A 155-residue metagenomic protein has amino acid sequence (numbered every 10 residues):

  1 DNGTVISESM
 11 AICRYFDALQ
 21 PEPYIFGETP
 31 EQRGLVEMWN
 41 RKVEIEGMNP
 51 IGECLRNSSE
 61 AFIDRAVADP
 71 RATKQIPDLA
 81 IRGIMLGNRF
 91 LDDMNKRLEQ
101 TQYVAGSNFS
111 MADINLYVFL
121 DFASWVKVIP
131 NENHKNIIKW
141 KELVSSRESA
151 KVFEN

Functional and structural regions predicted by a protein language model:
D1-Q75, Q102: GST-like domain detector, emphasizing the conserved glutathione-binding G-site in the N-terminal thioredoxin-like
I25-E28, G106-S107, E154: Short histidine-centered beta-strand/loop micro-motifs that create catalytic or ligand/metal-coordination sites
Q32, I137-W140, A150: Hydrophobic side chains within well-formed alpha-helices
V36, D113-I114, R147: Short, thiol/selenol-centered motifs that function as redox-active sites or metal-ligating centers
I45-L143: GST-like fold's C-terminal all-alpha helical module
S146-N155: Charged/polar, low-hydrophobicity segments characteristic of intrinsically disordered regions and flexible loops
